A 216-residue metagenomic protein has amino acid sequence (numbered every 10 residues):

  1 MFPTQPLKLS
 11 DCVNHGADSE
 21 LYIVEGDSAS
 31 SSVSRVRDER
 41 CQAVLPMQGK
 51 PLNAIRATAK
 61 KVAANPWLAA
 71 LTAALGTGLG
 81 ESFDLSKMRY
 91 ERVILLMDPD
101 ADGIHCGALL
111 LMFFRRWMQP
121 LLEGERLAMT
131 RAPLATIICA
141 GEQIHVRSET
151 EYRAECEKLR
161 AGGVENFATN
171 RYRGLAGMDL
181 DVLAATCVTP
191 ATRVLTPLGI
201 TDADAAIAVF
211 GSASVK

Functional and structural regions predicted by a protein language model:
M1-K216: Conserved phosphate-chemistry cores used by DNA topoisomerases
